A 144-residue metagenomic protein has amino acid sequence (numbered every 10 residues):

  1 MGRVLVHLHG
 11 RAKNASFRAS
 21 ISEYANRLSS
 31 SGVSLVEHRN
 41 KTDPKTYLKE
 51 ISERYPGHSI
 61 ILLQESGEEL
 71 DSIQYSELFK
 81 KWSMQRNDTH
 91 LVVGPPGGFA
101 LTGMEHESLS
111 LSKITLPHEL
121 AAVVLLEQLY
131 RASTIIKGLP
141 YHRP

Functional and structural regions predicted by a protein language model:
M1-L28: N-terminal beta1-alpha1 ligand-phosphate binding loop
H7, S34-H38, L109: General small-molecule cofactor/ligand-binding pocket signal
H7-H9, L63, V92: Short hydrophobic segments within beta-strands
G10-N14, K41, S66, T115: Short histidine/acidic/glycine/proline-rich micro-motifs that form metal- and phosphate-coordinating active-site loops
S16, A100-T102: Switch/connector loops and helix/strand junctions flanking conserved nucleotide-binding motifs in nucleotide-processing
R18-I21, S72-S76, A122: Conserved strand-to-helix beginnings and helix N-cap segments that scaffold or border functional pockets
S30-H90, G98: S-adenosyl-L-methionine/SAH cofactor-binding core of RNA-modifying enzymes
T102-R143: Structured adenosyl-cofactor binding patch, chiefly the S-adenosyl-L-methionine
